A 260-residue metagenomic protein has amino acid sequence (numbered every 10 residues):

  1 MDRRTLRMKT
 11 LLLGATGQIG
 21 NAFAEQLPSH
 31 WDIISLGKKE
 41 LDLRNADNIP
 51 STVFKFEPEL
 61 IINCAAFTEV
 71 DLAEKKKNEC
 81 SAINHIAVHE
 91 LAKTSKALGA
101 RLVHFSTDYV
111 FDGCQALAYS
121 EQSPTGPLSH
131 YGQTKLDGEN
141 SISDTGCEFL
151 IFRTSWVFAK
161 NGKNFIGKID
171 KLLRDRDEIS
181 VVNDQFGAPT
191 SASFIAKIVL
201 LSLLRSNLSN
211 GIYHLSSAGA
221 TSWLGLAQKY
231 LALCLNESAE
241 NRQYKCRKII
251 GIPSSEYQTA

Functional and structural regions predicted by a protein language model:
M8-P28: N-terminal Rossmann NAD(P)H-binding glycine-rich loop of SDR-like oxidoreductase domains
H30-S51: Adenosine-cofactor binding site in Rossmann-like domains, unifying the SAM/SAH pocket of S-adenosylmethionine-dependent
A46-H85: NAD(P)H-binding glycine-rich loop region in Rossmannoid oxidoreductase-like domains and their noncatalytic homologs
F67-V70, K75, D108-L128: Active-site "gating" loop of Rossmann-like NAD(P)-dependent oxidoreductase/epimerase domains
K75-V103: NAD(P)-cofactor binding segment of oxidoreductase domains
T134: Active-site helix of classical SDR
N140-G187, S193-L201: NAD(P)-dependent short-chain dehydrogenase/reductase
D175, I198, R205-T259: Mid/C-terminal beta-alpha module of Rossmann-like enzyme folds, strongest in SDR-family dehydrogenases/epimerases
